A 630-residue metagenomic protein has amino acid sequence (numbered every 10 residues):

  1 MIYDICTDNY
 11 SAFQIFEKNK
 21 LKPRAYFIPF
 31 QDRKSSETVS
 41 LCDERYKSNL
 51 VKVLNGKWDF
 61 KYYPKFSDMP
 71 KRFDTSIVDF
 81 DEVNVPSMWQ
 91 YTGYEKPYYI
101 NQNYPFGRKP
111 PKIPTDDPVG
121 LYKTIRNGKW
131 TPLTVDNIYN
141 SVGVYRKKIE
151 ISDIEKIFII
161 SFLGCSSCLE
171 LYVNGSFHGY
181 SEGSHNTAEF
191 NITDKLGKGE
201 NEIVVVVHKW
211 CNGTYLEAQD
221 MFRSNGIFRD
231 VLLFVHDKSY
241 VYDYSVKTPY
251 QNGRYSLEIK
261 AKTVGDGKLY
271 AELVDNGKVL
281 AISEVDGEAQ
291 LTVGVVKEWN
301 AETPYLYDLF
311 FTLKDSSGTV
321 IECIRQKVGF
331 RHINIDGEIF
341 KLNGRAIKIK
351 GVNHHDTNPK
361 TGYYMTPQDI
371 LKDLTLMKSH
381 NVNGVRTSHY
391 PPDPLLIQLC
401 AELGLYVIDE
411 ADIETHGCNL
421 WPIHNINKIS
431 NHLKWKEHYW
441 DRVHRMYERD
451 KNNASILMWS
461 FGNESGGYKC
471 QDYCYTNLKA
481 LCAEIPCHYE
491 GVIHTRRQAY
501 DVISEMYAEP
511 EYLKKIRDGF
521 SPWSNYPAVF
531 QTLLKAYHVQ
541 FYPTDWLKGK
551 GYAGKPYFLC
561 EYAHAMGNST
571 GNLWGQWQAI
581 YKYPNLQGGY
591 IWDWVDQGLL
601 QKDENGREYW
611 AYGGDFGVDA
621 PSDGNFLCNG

Functional and structural regions predicted by a protein language model:
M1-T124, V206, W577, P584 (+1 more regions): Accessory carbohydrate-binding/adhesion or oligomerization-edge regions at the termini of glycan-active proteins
I2-L21, E44-R45, D59-Y63, M88 (+13 more regions): Accessory beta-strand-rich segments of carbohydrate-active enzymes
S87-E150, E155-F162, S166-N174, G179-E182 (+8 more regions): Active-site-adjacent substrate/metal-binding segments within catalytic domains of carbohydrate-active enzymes
K156, L196-E200, V293-L306: Short glycine/proline/serine/threonine-rich loop/turn segments at secondary-structure transition edges
F158, L171-V173, R254-E284, L309-F311: Beta-strand-rich binding/interaction modules
T187-D194, E288-V296: Exposed aromatic-hydrophobic patches
E202-V205, Y305-D315: Short, aromatic- and glycine-rich surface loops/edge beta-strands on solvent-exposed regions
S256, L374, G384-L627: Substrate-binding/catalytic cleft of secreted carbohydrate-active enzymes, primarily glycoside hydrolases
